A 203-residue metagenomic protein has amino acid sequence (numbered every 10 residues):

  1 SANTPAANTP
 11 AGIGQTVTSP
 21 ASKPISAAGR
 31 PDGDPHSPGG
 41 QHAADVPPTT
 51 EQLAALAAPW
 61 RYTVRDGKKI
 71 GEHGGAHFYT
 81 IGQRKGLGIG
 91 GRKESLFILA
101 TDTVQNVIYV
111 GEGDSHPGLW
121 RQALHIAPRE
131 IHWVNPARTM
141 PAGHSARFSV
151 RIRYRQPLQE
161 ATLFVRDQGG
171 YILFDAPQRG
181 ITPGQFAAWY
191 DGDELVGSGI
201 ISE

Functional and structural regions predicted by a protein language model:
S1-E203: AMP-forming adenylation/ATP pyrophosphatase catalytic core
